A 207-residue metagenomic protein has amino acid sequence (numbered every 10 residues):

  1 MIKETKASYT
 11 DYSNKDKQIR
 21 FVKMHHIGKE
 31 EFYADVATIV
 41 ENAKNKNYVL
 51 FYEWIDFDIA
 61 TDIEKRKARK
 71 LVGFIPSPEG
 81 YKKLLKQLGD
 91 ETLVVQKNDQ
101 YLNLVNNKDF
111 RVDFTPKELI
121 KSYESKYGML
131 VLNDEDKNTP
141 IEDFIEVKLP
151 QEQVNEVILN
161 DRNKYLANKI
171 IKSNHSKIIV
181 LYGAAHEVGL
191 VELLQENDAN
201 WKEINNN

Functional and structural regions predicted by a protein language model:
M1-D161, A167-H175, E203-N206: Structured, acidic catalytic/metal-binding patches in enzyme active sites
N174-N207: A cross-kingdom marker for long, charged
